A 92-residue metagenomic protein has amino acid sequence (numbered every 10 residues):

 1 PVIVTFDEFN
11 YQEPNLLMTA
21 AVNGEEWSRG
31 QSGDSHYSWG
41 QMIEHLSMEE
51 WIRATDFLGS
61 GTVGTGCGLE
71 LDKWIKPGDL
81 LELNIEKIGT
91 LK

Functional and structural regions predicted by a protein language model:
P1-K92: Catalytic-pocket segment enriched in acidic/His residues
